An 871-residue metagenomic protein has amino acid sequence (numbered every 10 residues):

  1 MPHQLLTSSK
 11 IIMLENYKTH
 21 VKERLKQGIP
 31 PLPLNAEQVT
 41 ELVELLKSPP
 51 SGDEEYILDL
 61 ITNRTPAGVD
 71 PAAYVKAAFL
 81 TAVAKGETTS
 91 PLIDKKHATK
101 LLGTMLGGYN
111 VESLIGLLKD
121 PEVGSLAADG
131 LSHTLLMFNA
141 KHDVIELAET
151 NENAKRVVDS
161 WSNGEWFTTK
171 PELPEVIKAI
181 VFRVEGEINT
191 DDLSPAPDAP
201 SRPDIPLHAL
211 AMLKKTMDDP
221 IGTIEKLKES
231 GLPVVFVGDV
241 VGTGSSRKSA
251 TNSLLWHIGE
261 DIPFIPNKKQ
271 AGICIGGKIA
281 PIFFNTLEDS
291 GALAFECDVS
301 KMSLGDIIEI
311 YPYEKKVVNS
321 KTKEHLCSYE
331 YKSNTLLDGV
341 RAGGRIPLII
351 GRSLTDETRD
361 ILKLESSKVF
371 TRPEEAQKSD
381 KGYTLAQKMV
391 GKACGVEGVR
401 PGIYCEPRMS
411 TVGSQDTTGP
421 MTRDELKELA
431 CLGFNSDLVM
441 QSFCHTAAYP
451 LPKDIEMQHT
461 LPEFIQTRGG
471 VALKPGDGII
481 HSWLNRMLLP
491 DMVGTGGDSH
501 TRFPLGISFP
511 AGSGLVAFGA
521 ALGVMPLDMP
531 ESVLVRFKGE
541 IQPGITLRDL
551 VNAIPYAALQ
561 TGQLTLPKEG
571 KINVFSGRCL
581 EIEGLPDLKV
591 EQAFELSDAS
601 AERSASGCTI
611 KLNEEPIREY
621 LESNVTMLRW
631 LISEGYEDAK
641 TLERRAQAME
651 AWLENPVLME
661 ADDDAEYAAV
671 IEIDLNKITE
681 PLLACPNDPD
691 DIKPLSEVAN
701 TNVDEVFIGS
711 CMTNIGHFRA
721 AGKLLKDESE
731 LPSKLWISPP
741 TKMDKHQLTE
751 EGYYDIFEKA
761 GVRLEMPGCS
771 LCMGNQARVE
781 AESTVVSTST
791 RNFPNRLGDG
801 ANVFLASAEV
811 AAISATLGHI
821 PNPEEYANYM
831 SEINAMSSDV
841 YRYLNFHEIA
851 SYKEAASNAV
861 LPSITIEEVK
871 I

Functional and structural regions predicted by a protein language model:
M1-E15, R372-Q377, K870: Basic/polar N-terminal segments that are highly enriched at the extreme N-terminus, encompassing both cleavable
L5-H20, G108, Y329-Y331: Short, 15-30-residue, compositionally biased linear elements with alpha-helical propensity or flexible coil
L14-V43, S48, L336-I349: Amphipathic alpha-helical packing elements
Q27-L32, E55-D70, K85, L92-G107 (+3 more regions): Structural detector for internal amphipathic alpha-helices that build alpha-solenoid repeat scaffolds
A36-E44, A67-G86, L106-L118, M137-A148: Amphipathic alpha-helical scaffolding segments comprising HEAT/armadillo-like alpha-solenoid repeats
V43-L60: Generic amphipathic, hydrophobic interface segment in small proteins and small subunits
S48-G52, K85-I93, L117-G124, A148-E152: Short coil turns that connect the paired helices of HEAT/ARM alpha-solenoid repeats
T104, N110, L114-K119, S125-I871: Fe-S-dependent hydro-lyases/dehydratases of central metabolism
